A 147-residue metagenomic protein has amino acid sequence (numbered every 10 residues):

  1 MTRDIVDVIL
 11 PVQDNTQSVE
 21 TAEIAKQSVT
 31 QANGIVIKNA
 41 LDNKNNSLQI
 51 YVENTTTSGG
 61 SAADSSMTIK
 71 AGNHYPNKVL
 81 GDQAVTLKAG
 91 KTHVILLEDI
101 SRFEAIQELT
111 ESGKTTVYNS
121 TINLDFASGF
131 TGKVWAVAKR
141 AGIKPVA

Functional and structural regions predicted by a protein language model:
M1-E20, R140-A147: Short, intrinsically disordered N-terminal pre-domain segments
P11-N46: Beta-sheet-dominated interaction scaffolds and their linkers
N45-T56, I122: A short beta-strand element within beta-rich, extracytoplasmic domains of secreted/secretory-pathway proteins
S47, A62-S66, T131-K133: Exposed beta-strand and adjacent loop surfaces of beta-rich binding modules that mediate intermolecular recognition
E53-V79: Short, surface-exposed beta-strand/strand-loop-strand elements in extracellular ectodomains
H74-N119: Intrinsically disordered, low-complexity Pro/Gly/Ser/Thr-rich segments with frequent PxxP/GP/PP motifs and embedded
L124-F130: Short beta-strand-plus-loop segments that form exposed binding edges in beta-rich domains
F130-A141: Edge beta-strands of jelly-roll/beta-sandwich modules across compartments, strongly enriched in secreted/luminal
